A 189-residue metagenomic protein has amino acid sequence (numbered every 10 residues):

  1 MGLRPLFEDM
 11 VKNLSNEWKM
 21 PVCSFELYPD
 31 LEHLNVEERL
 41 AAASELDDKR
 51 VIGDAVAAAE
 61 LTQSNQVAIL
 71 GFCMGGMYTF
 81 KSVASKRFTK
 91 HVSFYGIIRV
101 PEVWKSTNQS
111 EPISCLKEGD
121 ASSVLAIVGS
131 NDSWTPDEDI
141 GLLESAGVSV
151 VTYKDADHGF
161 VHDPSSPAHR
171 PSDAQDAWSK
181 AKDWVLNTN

Functional and structural regions predicted by a protein language model:
M1-N189: N-terminal cap/leader regions of alpha/beta-hydrolase-fold enzymes, predominantly small-molecule hydrolases
